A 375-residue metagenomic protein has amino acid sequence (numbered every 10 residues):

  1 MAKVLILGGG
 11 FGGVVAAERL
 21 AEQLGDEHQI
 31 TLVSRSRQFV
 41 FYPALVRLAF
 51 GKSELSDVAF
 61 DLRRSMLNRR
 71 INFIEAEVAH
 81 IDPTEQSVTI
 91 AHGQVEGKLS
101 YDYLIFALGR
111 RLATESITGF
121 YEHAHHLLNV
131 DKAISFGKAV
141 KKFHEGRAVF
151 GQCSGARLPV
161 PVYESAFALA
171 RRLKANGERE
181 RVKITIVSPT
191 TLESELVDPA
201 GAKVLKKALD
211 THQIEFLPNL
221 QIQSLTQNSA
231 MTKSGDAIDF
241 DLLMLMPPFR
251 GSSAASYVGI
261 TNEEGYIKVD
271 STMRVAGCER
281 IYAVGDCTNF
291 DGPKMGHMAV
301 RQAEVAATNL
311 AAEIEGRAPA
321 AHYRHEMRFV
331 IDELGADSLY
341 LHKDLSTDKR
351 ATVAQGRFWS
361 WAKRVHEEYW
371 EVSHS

Functional and structural regions predicted by a protein language model:
A2-N72, G155-E195: Beta1-alpha1 glycine-rich phosphate/pyrophosphate-binding loop at the start of Rossmann-like nucleotide-binding domains
Q29-T31, N68, N72-V88, L99 (+2 more regions): A Rossmann-like FAD-binding core segment of flavoenzymes
L45-S53, F120-H126, G259-I260, D348: Short glycine-enriched, charge-decorated loop/helix-capping segments at active-site entrances that position
N68-E164, R171-G177, M244: FAD-binding core/adjacent interface of flavoenzyme oxidoreductases
Y121-H144, N228, A237-E304, T308-A312: FAD-site-proximal beta/loop scaffold in flavoenzymes
R171-K174, A299-H325: Internal hydrophobic alpha-helix adjacent to the cofactor/substrate pocket in enzyme cavities
H322-L339: Flavin (FAD/FMN) cofactor-binding core of flavoprotein oxidoreductases
G335-S375: C-terminal auxiliary extensions adjacent to catalytic cores
